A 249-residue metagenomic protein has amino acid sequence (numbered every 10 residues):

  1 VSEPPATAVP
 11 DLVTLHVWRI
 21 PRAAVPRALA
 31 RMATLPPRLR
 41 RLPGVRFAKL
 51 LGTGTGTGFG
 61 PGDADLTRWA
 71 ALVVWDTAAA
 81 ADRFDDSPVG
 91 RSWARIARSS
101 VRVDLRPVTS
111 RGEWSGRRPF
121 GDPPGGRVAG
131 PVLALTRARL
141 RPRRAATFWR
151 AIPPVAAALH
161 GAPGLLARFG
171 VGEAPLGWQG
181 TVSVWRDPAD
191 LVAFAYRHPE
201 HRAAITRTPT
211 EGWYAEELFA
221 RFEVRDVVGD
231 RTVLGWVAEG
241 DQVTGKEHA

Functional and structural regions predicted by a protein language model:
V1-R68, A78-F84, I96-G180, D190-R197 (+1 more regions): Short S/T/G/P-rich N-terminal loop/turn motif that feeds into the first structured element of a domain
V74-T77, R186: Extracellular/lumenal glycan-associated surfaces
V89-A97, H201-A203: A common structural junction motif
R186-I205, P209: Active-site/pore-lining binding-face segments in mid-to-C-terminal subdomains
W213-Y214: An exposed tryptophan-centered "aromatic clamp" motif
